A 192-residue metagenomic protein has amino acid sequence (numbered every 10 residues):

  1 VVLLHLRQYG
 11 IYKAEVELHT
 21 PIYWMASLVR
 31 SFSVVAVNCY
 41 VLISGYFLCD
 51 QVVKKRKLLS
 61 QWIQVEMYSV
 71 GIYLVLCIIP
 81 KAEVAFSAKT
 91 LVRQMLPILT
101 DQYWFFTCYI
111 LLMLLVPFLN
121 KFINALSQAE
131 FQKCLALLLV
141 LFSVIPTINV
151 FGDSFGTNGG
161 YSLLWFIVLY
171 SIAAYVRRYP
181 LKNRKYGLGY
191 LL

Functional and structural regions predicted by a protein language model:
H5: Histidine-centered divalent metal-coordination motifs
G10-H19: Membrane-interface helix-loop junction between the first two transmembrane segments
T20, S27, V92-L96, S154-S162: Non-cytosolic membrane-interface motifs at loop->transmembrane helix junctions
Y23-W24, R30-V41, L48-I78, V84-Y103 (+2 more regions): Transmembrane alpha-helical segments and their boundary/interface "anchor" motifs in multi-pass integral membrane
V34-Q51, F105-K121, I148-N183, L192: Specific transmembrane alpha-helix
K55, M95-L99, N124-K133, W165-A173: Alpha-helical membrane-embedding segments and immediately adjacent membrane-interface amphipathic helices
Q64-R93, V116-F155, K185-L192: Hydrophobic membrane-embedded alpha-helices and membrane-water interface caps/short interhelical or interfacial loops
